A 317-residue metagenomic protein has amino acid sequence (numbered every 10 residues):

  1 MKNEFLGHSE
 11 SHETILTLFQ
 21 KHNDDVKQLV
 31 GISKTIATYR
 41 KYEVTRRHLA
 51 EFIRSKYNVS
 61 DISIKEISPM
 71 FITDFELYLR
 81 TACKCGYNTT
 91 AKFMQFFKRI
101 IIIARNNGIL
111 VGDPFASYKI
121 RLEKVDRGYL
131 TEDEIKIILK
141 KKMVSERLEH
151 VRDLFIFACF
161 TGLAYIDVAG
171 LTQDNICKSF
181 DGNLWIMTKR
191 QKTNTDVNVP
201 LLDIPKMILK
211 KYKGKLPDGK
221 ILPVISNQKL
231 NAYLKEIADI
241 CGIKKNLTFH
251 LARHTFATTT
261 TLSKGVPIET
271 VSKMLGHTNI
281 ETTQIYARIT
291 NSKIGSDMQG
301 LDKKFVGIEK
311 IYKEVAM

Functional and structural regions predicted by a protein language model:
A37, T45-S55, T81-F115, I166: N-terminal DNA-binding recognition helix of tyrosine site-specific recombinases/integrases
Y87, A91-F93, L110, F115-Y165: Basic, Lys/Arg- and aromatic-enriched nucleic-acid-binding interface segment
V125-G128, E134, G170-I208: Conserved tyrosine-mediated DNA breakage-rejoining catalytic core shared by Y-recombinases
Y129, R190-N194, N227, L275-G300: Catalytic-site neighborhood detector that most strongly recognizes the C-terminal catalytic loop/helix of tyrosine
S145, K215-K220, V224, A232-K273: Short, basic (Lys/Arg/His-rich) helix/loop patches that form interaction surfaces in the mid-to-C-terminal regions
I156, F160, I166-D167, T255-T278 (+1 more regions): C-terminal catalytic core of tyrosine-transesterase DNA break-rejoin enzymes
Q191-K210, K215-E236: C-terminal catalytic core of Y-nucleophile DNA break-rejoin enzymes
L301-M317: C-terminal secondary-structure termini that scaffold catalytic or DNA-interacting sites
